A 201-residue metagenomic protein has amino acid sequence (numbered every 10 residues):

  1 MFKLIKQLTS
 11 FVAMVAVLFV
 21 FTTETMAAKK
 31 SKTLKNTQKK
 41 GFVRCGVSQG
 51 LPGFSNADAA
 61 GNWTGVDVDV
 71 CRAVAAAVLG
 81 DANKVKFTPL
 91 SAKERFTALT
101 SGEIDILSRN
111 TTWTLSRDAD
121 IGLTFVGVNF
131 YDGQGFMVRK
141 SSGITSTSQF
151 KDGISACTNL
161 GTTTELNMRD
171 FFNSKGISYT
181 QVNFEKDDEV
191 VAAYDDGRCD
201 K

Functional and structural regions predicted by a protein language model:
F2-F11, V15, T22-K86: N-terminal hydrophobic or amphipathic helices and topogenic motifs
V17-L18, G61, T88, I104 (+1 more regions): Generic secretory/membrane-interface signal
T23, A59, F96-T97, D120-G122 (+4 more regions): Charge-rich, low-complexity amphipathic helices in intrinsically disordered tails/linkers adjacent to domains
K30, V85-T97, G143-T145, Q181-D196: Short helix-initiation/N-cap motifs at beta->coil->alpha
V43-R44, G80-N83, L90, S101-R109 (+2 more regions): Alpha-to-beta junction loops
R44-G53, G61-V78, T112-W113, D132-A192: Bilobed "Venus flytrap"/periplasmic-binding protein-like clamshell domains and structurally analogous long
D58-N62, G102, I121-F125, K151 (+2 more regions): Short, glycine/charged-enriched secondary-structure capping and boundary segments
R72, A76, K84-Q149: Acidic, polar ligand-binding/catalytic clefts
